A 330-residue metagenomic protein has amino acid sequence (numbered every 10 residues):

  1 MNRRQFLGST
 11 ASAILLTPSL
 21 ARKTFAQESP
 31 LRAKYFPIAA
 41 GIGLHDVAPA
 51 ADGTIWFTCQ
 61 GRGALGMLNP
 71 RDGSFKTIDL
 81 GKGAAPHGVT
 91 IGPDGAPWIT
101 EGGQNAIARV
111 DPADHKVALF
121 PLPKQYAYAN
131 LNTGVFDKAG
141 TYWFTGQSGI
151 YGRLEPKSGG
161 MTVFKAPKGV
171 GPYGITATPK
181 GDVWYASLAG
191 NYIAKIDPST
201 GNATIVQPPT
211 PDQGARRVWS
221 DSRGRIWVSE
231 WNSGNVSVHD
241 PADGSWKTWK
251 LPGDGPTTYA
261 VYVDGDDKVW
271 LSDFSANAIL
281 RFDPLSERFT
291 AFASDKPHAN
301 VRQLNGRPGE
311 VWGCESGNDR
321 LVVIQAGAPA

Functional and structural regions predicted by a protein language model:
Q5-T24: N-terminal export signals
L20-A39, G43-A48, F75: C-terminal segment of N-terminal export signals and the immediately downstream linker at the start of the mature
K34-P37, K76-D79, A118-P123, G160-K165 (+3 more regions): A short beta-strand motif characteristic of beta-propeller blades
A40-A51, K82-D94, Q125-A139, G169-K180 (+3 more regions): Beta-rich, blade/repeat-based domains predominating in secreted/periplasmic proteins but also intracellular
W56-G61, P97-G103, Y142-S148, W184-A189 (+3 more regions): Conserved beta-strand positions in repeat-built beta-propeller and related beta-rich domains
A64-G66, A106-A108, I150-G152, Y192-A194 (+3 more regions): A short loop-to-beta-strand structural motif that recurs across blades of beta-propeller domains
N69-G73, D111-H115, E155-G159, D197-G201 (+3 more regions): Short loop/turn segments that connect beta-strands within beta-propeller blades
R302-A330: Blade-level signature of beta-propeller repeat domains, shared across WD40, Kelch, NHL, RCC1 and BNR/Asp-box propellers
